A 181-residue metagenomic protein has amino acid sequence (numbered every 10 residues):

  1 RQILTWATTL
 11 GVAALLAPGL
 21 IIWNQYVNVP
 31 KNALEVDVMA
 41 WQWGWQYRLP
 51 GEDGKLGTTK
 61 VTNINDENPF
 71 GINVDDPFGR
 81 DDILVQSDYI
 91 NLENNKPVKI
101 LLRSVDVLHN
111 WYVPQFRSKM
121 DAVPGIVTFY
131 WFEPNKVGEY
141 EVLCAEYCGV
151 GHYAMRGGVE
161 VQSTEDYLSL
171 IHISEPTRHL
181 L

Functional and structural regions predicted by a protein language model:
R1-S174, R178: Non-transmembrane, membrane-proximal soluble domains of secreted or membrane proteins
L181: Chalcogenol-based redox active-site neighborhoods
